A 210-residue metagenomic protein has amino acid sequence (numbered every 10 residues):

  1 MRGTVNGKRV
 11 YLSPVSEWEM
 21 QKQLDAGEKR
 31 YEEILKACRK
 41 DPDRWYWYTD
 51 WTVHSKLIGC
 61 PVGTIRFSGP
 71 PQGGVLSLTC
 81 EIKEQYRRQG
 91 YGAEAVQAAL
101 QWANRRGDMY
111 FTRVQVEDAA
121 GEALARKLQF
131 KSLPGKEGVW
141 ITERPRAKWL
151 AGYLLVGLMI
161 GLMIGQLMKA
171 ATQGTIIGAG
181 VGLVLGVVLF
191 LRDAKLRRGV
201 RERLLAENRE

Functional and structural regions predicted by a protein language model:
M1-Q85, Q97-A120, R126-A147, G152 (+1 more regions): GNAT-family acyltransferases
R88-A93: Glycine-rich acyl-CoA binding loop
V96-Q97, I177: Short hydrophobic alpha-helical segments that form membrane-spanning helices or hydrophobic packing faces of helical
W149, Y153-Q166, A170, G174-F190: Small-residue-enriched transmembrane alpha-helices
